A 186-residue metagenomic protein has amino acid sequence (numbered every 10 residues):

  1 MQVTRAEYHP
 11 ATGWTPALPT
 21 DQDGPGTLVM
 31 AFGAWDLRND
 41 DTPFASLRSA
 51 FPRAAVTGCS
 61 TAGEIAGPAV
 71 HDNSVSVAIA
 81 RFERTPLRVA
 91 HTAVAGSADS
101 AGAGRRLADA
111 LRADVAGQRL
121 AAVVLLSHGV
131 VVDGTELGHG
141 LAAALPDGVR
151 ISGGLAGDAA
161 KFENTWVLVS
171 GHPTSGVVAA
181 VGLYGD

Functional and structural regions predicted by a protein language model:
M1-D186: Cofactor- and metal-binding active-site motifs of prokaryotic enzymes that mediate redox/radical or nucleophilic
